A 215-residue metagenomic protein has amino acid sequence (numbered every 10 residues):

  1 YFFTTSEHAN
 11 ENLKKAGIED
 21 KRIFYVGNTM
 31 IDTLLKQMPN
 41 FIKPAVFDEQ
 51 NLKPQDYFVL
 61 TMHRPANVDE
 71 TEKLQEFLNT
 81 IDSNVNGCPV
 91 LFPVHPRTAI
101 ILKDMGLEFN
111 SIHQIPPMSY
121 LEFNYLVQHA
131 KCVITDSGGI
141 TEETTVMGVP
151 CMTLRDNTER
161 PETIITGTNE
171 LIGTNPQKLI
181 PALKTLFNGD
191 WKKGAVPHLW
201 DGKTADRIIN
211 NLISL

Functional and structural regions predicted by a protein language model:
Y1-E70, I172: A nucleotide-sugar donor-handling region in carbohydrate enzymes
F2, L126-I164: A donor-sugar binding/catalytic signature common to diverse glycosyltransferases and related nucleotide-sugar
S6-H8, G27, H95-P96, S137 (+1 more regions): Helix N-cap/beta->alpha junction signal
I23, S111-H113, N169: Short, conserved active-site loop motifs that form the nucleotide-linked donor/cofactor pocket
F41-H129: Donor-nucleotide binding loops and adjacent catalytic segments primarily of GT-B fold Leloir glycosyltransferases
M152, G167-I172: A short acidic/histidine/glycine-rich donor-binding loop in glycosyltransferase catalytic cores
E170-L215: Leloir-type glycosyltransferase catalytic cores
